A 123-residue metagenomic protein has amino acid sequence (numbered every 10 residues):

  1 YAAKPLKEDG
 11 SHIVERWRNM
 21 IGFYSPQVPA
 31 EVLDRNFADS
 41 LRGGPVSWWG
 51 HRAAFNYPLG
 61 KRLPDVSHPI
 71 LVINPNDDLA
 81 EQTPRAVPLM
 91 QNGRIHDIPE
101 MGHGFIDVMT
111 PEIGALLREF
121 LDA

Functional and structural regions predicted by a protein language model:
Y1, L89-Q91, I113-A115: Short, hinge-like loop/turn segments at secondary-structure boundaries
Y1-N36, G43, W48-R52: Helix-rich cap/lid subdomain of alpha/beta-hydrolase
G44-R62, L79-E81: Active-site nucleophile elbow and catalytic-triad environment of alpha/beta-hydrolase enzymes
P69-M109: Conserved loop-alpha-helix segment in the C-terminal half of the alpha/beta-hydrolase fold that carries the catalytic
I106-L121: Post-His helix in hydrolase/transferase enzymes
